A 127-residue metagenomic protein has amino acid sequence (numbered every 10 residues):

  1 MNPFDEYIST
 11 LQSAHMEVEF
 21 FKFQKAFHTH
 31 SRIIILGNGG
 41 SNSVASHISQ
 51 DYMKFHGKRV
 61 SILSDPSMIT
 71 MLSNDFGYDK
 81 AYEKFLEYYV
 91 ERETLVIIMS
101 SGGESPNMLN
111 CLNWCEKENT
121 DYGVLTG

Functional and structural regions predicted by a protein language model:
M1-H15: Generic N-terminal amphipathic, Lys/Arg-enriched alpha-helix
N2-P3, H28, Y89-E93: A short alpha-helix capping/helix-coil boundary motif
F4, F20-F23, A45: Hydrophobic packing residues in well-ordered alpha-helices of helical domains and bundles
I8, Q24-F27, S49, L112: A generic alpha-helix structural signal
Q12-H30: A short, well-structured juxtamembrane/interface segment
I35, S41-G127: Glycine-rich phosphate-binding loops that contact phosphosugars or nucleotide phosphates
